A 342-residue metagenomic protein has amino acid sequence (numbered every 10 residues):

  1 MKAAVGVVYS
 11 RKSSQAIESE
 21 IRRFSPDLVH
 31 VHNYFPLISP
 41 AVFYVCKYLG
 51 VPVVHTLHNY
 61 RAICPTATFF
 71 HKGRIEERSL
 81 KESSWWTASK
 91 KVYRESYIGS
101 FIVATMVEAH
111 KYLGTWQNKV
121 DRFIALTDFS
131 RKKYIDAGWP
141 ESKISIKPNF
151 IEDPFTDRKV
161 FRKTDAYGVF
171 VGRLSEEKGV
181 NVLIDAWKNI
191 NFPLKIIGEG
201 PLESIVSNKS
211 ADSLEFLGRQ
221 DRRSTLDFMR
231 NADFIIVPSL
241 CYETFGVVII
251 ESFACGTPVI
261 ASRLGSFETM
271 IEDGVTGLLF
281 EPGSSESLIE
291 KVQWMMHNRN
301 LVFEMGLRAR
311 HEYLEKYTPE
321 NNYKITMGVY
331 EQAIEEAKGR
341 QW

Functional and structural regions predicted by a protein language model:
A62, I75-E76, L80-T156, F216: Donor nucleotide-sugar binding/catalytic pocket of nucleotide-sugar-dependent glycosyltransferases
R122-I124, V160-K178, V182-N189: Conserved donor-binding/catalytic core segment of Leloir-type glycosyltransferases
S204-D227: Nucleotide-activated donor-binding/catalytic signature segment of Leloir-type glycosyltransferases, i.e., the conserved
L226, I249-A254, E268-T269, V275: Short alpha-helical segment that forms part of, or immediately flanks, the ligand-binding pocket in carbohydrate-active
R230-T244, T257: Acidic donor-binding loop of glycosyltransferase active sites
P258-A261, I271: Short hydrophobic beta-strand element within catalytic cores of glycosyltransferases and related nucleotide-activated
D273-G274, L278-S285, V292-R299: Conserved acidic donor-binding segment of nucleotide-sugar-dependent glycosyltransferases
S287, W294, L301-K316, N322-G328 (+1 more regions): A short, well-ordered alpha-helix in the C-terminal region of glycosyltransferases
